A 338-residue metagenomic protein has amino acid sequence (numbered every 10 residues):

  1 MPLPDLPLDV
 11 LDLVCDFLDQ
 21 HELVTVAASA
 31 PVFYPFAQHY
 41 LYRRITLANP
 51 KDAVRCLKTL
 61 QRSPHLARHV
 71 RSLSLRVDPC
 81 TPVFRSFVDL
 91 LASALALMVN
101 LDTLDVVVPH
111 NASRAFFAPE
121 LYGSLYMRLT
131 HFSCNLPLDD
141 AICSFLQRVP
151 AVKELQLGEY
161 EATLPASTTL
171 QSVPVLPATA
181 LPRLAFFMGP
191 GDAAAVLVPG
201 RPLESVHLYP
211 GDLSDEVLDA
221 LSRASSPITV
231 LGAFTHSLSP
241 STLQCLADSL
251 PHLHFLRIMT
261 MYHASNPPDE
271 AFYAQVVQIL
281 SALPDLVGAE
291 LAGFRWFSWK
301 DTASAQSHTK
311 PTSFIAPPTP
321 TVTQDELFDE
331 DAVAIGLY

Functional and structural regions predicted by a protein language model:
M1-V32: N-terminal Skp1-binding subsegment of the F-box domain
L3, P50-T59, D78-R223: Leucine-rich repeat
P4, V26, V83-F87, S214 (+2 more regions): A conditional alpha-helix N-cap/helix-loop micro-motif detector
R43-I45, R68-L75, L101-L104, L129-F132 (+6 more regions): Hydrophobic beta-strand segments of well-ordered beta-sheets in folded domains
I45-V54, T81-F84, A112-S113, F234-P240 (+1 more regions): Acidic-and-aromatic substrate-binding clefts and catalytic sites of carbohydrate-active enzymes
L60-L66: Acidic (Asp/Glu)-rich catalytic clusters
V198-N266: Eukaryotic tandem repeat interaction scaffolds
T242-Y338: Leucine-rich solenoid repeat modules
